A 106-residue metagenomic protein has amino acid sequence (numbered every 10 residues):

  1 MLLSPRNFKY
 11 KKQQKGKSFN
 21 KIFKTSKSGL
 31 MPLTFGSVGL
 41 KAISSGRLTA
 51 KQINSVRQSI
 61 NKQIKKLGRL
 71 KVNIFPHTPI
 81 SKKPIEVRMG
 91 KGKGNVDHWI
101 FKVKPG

Functional and structural regions predicted by a protein language model:
M1-G106: Ribosome-associated RNA-binding proteins
